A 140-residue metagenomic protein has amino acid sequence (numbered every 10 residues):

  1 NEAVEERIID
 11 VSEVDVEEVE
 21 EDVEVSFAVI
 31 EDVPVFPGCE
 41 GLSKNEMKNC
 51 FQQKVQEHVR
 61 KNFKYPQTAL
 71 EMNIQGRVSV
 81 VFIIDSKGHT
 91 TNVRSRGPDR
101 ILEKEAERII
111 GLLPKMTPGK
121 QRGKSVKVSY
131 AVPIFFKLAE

Functional and structural regions predicted by a protein language model:
N1-E140: Charge-biased low-complexity segments
